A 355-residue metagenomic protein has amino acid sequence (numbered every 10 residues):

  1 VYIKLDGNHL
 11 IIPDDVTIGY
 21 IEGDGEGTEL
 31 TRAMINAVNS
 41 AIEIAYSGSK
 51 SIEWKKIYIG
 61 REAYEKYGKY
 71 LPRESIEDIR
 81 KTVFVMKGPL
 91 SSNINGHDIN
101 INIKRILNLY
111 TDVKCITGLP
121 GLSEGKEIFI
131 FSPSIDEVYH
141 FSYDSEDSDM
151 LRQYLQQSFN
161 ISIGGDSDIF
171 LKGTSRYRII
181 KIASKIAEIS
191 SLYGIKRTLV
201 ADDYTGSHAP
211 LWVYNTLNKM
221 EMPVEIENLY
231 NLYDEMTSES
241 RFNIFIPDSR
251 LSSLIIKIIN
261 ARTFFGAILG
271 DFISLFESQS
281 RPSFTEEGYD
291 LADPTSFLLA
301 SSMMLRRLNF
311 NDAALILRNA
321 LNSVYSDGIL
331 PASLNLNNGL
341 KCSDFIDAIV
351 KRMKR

Functional and structural regions predicted by a protein language model:
Y2-K50: N-terminal phosphate-binding or glycine-rich loops at protein starts, especially the Walker A/P-loop of NTPases
P13, G19-I35, D147-L232, R241: Glycine-rich phosphate/diphosphate-binding loop of Rossmann-like nucleotide-binding domains
D24-G27, V83, F131, I186 (+3 more regions): Buried hydrophobic positions in well-ordered alpha/beta secondary-structure cores of metabolic enzymes
Y46-E53, Y193-D202, E221-L229, F310-R318 (+1 more regions): Flexible, glycine/charged-enriched surface loops at secondary-structure junctions
S47-P72: N-terminal beta-loop-helix "entrance" segment that forms/cooperates in small-molecule cofactor or anionic ligand
A63, D234-I329: Glycine-rich phosphate/nucleotide-binding loop
A63-Q157, D248-I255: N-terminal glycine-rich phosphate/adenylate-binding segment common to multiple enzyme folds
N338-R355: Phosphate-binding loop/pocket of nucleotide- and phosphate-handling active sites
